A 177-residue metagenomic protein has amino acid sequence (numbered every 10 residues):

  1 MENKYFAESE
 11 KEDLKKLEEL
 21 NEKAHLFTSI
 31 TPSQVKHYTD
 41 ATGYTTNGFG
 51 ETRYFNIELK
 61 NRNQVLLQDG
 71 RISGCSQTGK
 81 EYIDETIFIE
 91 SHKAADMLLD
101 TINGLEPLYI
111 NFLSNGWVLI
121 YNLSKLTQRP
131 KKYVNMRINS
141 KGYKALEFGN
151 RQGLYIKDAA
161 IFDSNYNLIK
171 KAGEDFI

Functional and structural regions predicted by a protein language model:
M1-H37: Acidic-basic catalytic patches of nuclease active cores, encompassing PD-(D/E)XK and other metal-cofactor nuclease
K16-A24, T45, M97-T101: Hydrophobic, Leu/Ile/Phe/Ala-enriched alpha-helical segments that form helix-helix packing faces
V35, E51, F88-S91: Generic alpha-helical scaffold signal
V35-Y38, N115-W117: Short acidic/glycine-enriched loop/turn segments that link adjacent beta-strands
Y38, Y54, E106: Extracellular structured ligand-interaction cores
A41-G43, G48-T78: Conserved catalytic cores of phosphodiester-cleaving nucleases, focusing on short active-site segments
Y44-T45, F49, T101-E106, F112-I177: Non-catalytic C-terminal interaction segments of nucleic acid-processing enzymes
Q68-L113, V118-I120: Short, charged, amphipathic alpha-helix that recurs within catalytic cores of restriction-modification and other
